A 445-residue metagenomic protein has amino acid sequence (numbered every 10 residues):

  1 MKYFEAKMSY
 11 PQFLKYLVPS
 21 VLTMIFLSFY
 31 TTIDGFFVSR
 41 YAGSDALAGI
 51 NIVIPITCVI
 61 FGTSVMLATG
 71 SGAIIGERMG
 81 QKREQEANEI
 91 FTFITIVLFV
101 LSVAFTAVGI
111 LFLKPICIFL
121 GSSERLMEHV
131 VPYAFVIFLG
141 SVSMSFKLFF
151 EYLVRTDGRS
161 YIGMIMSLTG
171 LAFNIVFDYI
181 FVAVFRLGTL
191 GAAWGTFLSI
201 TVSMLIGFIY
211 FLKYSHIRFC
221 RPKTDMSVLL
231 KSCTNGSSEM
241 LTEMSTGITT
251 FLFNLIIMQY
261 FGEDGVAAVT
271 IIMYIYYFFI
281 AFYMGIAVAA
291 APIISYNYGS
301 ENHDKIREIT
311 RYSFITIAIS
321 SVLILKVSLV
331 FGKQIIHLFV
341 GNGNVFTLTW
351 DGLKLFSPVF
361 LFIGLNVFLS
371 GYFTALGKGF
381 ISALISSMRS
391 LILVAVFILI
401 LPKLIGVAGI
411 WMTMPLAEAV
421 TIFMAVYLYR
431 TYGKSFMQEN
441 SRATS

Functional and structural regions predicted by a protein language model:
M1-L17, I75-V142, V184-S237, I294-V359 (+1 more regions): Short alpha-helical transmembrane segments in multi-pass integral membrane proteins
Y10-F29, I33, I56-T63, L139 (+5 more regions): Residue-level signal for short hydrophobic patches within transmembrane helices of multi-pass membrane transporters
K15-D34, V136, K147, G170 (+3 more regions): Transmembrane helical elements of multi-pass membrane transporters/channels
S20, M24, F36, A73 (+15 more regions): Transmembrane alpha-helix boundary and packing residues in multipass membrane permease domains and related
F29-L47, C117-E124, I180-L187, G247-Y274 (+4 more regions): Helix-terminus/linker motif at the lipid-water interface of multi-pass membrane proteins
L47-A107, M144-T156, S160-I162, M258 (+3 more regions): Small-residue-rich hydrophobic transmembrane alpha-helices
V59-G62, N174-Y179, S203-F208, Y277-A281 (+4 more regions): Hydrophobic transmembrane alpha-helices of multi-pass small-molecule transporters
A68, V136-R155, M166-N174, A192-L205 (+4 more regions): Short runs within selected transmembrane alpha-helices of multi-pass transporters and secretion channels
